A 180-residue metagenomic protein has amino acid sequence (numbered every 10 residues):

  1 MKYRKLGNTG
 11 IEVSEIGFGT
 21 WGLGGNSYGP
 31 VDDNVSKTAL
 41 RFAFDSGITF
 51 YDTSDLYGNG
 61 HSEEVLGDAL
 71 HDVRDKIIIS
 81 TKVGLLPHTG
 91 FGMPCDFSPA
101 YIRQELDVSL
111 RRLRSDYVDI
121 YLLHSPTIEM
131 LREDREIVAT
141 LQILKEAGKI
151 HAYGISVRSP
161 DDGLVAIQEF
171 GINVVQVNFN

Functional and structural regions predicted by a protein language model:
M1-I77: N-terminal binding-site loop/beta-alpha segment at the start of enzyme catalytic domains that lines or forms
S14-E15, R74-I77, T81, D116-I120 (+1 more regions): Short acidic capping loops at alpha-helix termini that bridge into adjacent secondary structure
G19, D52-T53, K82, H124 (+1 more regions): A secondary-structure boundary/capping signal
G22-G25, Y57, L85-P87, H124-T127 (+1 more regions): Feature marks short, surface-exposed loop/turn motifs that line or immediately flank catalytic pockets and channel
V65-I78, R132-L144: Short, electropositive alpha-helical surface patch
D72-A100: Structural motif corresponding to the early beta-alpha repeats
T89-N180: Glycine/proline-rich, positively charged, aromatic-decorated active-site loop/lid region on the catalytic face
